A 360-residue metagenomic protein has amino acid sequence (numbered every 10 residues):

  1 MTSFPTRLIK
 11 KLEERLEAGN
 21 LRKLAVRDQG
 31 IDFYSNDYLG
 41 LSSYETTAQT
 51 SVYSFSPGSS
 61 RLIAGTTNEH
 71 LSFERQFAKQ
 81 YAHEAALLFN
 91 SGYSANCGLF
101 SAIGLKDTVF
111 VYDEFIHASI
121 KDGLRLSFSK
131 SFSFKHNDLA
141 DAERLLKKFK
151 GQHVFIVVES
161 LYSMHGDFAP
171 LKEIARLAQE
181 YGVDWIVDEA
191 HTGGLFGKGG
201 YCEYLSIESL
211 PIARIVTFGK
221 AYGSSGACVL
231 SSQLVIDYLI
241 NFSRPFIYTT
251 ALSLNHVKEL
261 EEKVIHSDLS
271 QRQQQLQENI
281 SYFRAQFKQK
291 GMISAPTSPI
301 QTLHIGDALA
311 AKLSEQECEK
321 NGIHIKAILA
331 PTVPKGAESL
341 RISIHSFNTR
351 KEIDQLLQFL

Functional and structural regions predicted by a protein language model:
T2-G58, V183: N-terminal "arm"/small-domain region of PLP-dependent enzymes with the aminotransferase-like
G40, Q274-S281, K288-G322, I344-S346: Conserved PLP-binding catalytic core of the aspartate aminotransferase-like
Y44, R75, K79, K320-N321 (+1 more regions): PLP-dependent enzyme catalytic core of the Aspartate aminotransferase-like
Y53-G92, I280: Conserved N-terminal alpha-helix of the aminotransferase class I/II PLP-enzyme fold
L99-A118, L139: Conserved PLP-anchoring active-site segment centered on the Schiff-base-forming lysine
F132-V187: Active-site phosphate-binding strand-loop segment of PLP-dependent enzymes
S206-Y238: Active-site PLP attachment segment
L234, T250-L269, Q275, N279: Structural motif of enzymes handling amino- and sulfur-group chemistry
